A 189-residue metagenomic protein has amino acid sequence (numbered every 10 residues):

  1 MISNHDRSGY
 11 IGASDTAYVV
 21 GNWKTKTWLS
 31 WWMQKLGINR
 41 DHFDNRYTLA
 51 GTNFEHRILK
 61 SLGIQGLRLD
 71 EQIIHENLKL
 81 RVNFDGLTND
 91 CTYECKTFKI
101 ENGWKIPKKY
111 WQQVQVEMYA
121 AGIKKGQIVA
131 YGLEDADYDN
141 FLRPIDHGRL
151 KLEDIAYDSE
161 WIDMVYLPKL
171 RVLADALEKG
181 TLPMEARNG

Functional and structural regions predicted by a protein language model:
M1, F43-I58, D90-I106, G180-P183: Short, charge-rich amphipathic segments
M1-N53, R57-S61, Q65, G189: Charged, glycine-rich intrinsically disordered N-terminal tails and low-complexity linkers that flank
Q65-E178: Nucleic-acid nuclease catalytic cores
V172, E178-G189: Glycine- and charge-rich intrinsically disordered segments
